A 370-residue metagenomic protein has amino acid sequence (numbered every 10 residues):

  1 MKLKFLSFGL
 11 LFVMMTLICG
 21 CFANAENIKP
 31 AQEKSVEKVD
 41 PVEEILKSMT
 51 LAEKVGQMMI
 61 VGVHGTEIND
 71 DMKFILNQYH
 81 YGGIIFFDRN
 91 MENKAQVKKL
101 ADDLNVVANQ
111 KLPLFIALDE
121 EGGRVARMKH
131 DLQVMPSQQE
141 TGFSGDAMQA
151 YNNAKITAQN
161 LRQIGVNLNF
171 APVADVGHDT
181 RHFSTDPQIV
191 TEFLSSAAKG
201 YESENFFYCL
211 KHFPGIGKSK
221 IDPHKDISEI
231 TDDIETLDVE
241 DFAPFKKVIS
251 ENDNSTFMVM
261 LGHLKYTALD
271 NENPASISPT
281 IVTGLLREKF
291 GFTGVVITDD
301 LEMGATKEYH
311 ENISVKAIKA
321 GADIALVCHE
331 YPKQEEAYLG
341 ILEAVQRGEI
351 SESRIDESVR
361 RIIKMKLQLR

Functional and structural regions predicted by a protein language model:
K2-E26: Sec-dependent N-terminal signal peptides of Gram-positive bacterial secreted proteins and lipoproteins
F22-L114, G123-A126, H130: N-terminal hydrophobic targeting/anchoring segments and the immediately downstream early-domain regions of hydrolases
T50, N90-N105, I116, R124-A126 (+3 more regions): Second-shell residues forming the walls of enzyme active-site clefts
M58-I68, Q138-N152, D226-E240, E302-E308: Active-site mouth loops of central-metabolism enzymes
I60, I85, N169-F170, C209 (+2 more regions): Conserved beta-strand positions in the central sheet of alpha/beta enzyme cores
H64-Q78, Q149-N160, V239-K247, Y309-K316: Short, acidic/polar
Q138-A198, E202: A substrate-binding/cap region within the structured catalytic cores of diverse enzymes
E343-R370: Mid-to-C-terminal alpha-helical segments outside catalytic/metal-binding sites
